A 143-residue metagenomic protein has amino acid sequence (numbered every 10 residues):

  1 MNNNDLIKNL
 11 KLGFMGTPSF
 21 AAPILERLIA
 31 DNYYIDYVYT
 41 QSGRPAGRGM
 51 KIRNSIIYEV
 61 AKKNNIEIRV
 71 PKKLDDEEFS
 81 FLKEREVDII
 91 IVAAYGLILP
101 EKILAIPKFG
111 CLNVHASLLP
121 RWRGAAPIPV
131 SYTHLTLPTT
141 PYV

Functional and structural regions predicted by a protein language model:
M1-L135, P141: One-carbon transfer enzymes
